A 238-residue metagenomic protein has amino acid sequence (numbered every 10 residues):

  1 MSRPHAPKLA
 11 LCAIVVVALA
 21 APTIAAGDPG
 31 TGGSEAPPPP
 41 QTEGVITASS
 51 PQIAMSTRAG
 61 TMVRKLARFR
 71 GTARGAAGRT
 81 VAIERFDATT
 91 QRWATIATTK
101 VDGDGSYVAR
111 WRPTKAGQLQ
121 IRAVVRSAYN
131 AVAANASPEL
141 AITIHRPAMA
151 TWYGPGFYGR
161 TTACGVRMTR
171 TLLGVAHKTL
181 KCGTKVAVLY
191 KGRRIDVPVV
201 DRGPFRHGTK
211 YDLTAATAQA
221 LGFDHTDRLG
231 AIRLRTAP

Functional and structural regions predicted by a protein language model:
P4-P7, C12-H145: Low-complexity, Ser/Thr/Pro-rich intrinsically disordered linker/stalk segments at domain junctions
G75, S127, G154, L221-G222: Generic helix-packing signal
E84, V124, T151, V200 (+1 more regions): Residue-level detector of conserved, well-ordered beta-strand and adjacent loop positions that form binding/recognition
A136, G156-P238: Exported/periplasmic cell-wall-interacting domains
T143-T162: Surface-exposed, glycine-biased beta-strand/turn segments
